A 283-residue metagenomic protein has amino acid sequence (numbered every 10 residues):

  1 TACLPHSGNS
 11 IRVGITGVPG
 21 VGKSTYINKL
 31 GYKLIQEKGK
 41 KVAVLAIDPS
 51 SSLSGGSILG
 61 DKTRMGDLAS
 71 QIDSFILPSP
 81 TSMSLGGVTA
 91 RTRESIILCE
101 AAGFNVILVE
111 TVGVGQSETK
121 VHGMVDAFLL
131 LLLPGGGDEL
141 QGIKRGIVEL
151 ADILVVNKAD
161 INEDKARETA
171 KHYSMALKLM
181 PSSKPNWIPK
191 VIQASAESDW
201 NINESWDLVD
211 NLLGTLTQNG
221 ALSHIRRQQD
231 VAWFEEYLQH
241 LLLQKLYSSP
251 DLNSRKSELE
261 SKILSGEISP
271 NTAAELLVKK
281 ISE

Functional and structural regions predicted by a protein language model:
T1-S10, V21, L30-S117, M124-L131 (+1 more regions): Nucleotide-state-sensitive switch-loop elements of NTP-binding domains
V13-I15: Hydrophobic anchor at the beta1->P-loop junction of P-loop NTPases
V18: P-loop (Walker A) phosphate-binding loop of NTP-binding proteins
G22, Y26, N201: Conserved glycine(s) of the Walker
P78-S79, L130-L133, V155-K158, Q193-A194: Conserved beta-strand segments of the P-loop GTPase G domain that flank and frequently precede/overlap
I153, A159-T215: Canonical P-loop GTPase G-domain recognition
Q193, E204-S282: Long, well-ordered amphipathic alpha-helical subdomains in the mid-to-C-terminal portions of large enzyme subunits
